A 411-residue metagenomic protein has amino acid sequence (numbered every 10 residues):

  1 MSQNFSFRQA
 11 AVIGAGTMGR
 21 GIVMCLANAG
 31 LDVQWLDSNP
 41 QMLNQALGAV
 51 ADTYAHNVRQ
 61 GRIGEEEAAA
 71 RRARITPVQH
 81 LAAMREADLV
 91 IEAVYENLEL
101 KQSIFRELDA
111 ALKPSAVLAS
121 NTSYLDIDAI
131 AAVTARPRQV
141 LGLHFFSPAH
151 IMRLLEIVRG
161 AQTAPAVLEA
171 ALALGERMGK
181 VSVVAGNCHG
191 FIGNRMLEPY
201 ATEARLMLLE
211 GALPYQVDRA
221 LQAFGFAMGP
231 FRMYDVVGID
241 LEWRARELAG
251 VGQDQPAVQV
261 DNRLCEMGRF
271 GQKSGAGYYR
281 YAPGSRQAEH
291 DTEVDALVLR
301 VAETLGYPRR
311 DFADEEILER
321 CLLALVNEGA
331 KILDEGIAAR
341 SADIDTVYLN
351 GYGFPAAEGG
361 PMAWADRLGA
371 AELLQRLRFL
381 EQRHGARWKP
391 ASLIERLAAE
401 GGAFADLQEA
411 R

Functional and structural regions predicted by a protein language model:
M1-R411: N-terminal glycine-rich phosphate-binding loop for ADP-containing cofactors
